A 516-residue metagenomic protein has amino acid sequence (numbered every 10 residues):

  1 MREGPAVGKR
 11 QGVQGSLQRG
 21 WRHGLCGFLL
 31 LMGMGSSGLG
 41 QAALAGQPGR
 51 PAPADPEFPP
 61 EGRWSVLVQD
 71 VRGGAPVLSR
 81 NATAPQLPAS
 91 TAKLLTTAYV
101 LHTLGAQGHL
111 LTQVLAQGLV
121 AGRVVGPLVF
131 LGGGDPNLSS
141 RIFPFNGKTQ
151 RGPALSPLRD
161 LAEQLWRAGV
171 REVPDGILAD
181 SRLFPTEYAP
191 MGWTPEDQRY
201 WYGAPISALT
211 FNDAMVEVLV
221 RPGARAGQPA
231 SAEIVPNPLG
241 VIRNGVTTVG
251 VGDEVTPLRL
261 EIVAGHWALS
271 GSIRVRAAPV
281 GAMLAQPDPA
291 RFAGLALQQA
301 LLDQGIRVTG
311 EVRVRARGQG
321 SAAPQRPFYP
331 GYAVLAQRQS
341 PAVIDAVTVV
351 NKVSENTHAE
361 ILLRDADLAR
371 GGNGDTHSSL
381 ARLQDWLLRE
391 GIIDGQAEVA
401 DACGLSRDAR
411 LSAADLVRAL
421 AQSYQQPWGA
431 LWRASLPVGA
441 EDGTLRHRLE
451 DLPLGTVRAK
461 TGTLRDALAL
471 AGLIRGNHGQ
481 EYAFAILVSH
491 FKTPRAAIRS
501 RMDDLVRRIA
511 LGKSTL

Functional and structural regions predicted by a protein language model:
R10-F28: Bacterial N-terminal signal peptides that target proteins for export
G33-Q41: C-terminal segment of classical bacterial N-terminal signal peptides
L44-D55, H102-D394, S500, R508-T515: Conserved serine DD-peptidase/penicillin-binding transpeptidase domain and beta-lactam-recognizing active-site
P56-R80, R313: A short, well-structured edge-of-sheet supersecondary motif
G74, K93-V100, I177, L209 (+6 more regions): Residue-level preference for non-acidic, small/hydrophobic
V77-S79, L165, V353-N356, E360-L516: Small-residue-rich helix-loop
S79-Y99: Short active-site loop at a secondary-structure junction that contains or immediately precedes the catalytic residue(s)
